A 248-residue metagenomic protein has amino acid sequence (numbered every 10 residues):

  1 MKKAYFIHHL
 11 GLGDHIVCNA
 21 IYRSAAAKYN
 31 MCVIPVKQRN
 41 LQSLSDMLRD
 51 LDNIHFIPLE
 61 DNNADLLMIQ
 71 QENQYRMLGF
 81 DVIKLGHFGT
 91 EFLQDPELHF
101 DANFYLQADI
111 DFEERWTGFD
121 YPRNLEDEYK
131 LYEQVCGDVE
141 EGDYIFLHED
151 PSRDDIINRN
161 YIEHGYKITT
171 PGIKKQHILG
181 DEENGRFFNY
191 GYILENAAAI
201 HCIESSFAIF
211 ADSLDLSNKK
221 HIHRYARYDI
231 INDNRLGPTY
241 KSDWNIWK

Functional and structural regions predicted by a protein language model:
M1-K248: Catalytic machinery of carbohydrate-active enzymes, primarily nucleotide-sugar-dependent glycosyltransferases
